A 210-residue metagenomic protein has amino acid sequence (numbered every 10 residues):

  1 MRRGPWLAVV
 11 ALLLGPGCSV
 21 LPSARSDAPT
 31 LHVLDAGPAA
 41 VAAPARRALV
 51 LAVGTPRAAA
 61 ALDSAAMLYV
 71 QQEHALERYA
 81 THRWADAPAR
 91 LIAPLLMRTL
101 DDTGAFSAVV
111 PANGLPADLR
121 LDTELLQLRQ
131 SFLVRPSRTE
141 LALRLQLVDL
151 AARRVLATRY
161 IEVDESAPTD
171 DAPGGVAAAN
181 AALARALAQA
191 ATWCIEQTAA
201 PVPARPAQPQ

Functional and structural regions predicted by a protein language model:
M1-C18: Sec-dependent bacterial lipoprotein signal peptides
C18-P88, Q197-Q210: A structural "domain/chain start" motif
S19-A40, R47, T103-A152: Surface-exposed short loop/turn segments
V53, L96, T123, L143-L145 (+1 more regions): Buried hydrophobic packing residues in well-ordered domains
P56, E124-L128, E162-V163: Generic short beta-strand segments
A75-R83, A151-T192: Short secondary-structure boundary motifs at beta->alpha junctions and helix caps
A89, A93-M97, T103, N180-L187 (+1 more regions): Extracytoplasmic/secreted envelope proteins and their assembly/folding machinery, especially bacterial periplasmic
T103, S107, A190-W193, Q197 (+1 more regions): Solvent-exposed amphipathic alpha-helical surface segments
